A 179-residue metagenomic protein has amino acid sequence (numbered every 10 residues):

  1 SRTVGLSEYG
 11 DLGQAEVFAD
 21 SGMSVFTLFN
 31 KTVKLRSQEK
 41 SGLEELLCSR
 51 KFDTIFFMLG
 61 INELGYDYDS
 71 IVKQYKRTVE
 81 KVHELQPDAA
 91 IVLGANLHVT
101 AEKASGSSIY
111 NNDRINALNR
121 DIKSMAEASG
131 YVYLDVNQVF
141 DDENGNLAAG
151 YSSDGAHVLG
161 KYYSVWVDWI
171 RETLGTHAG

Functional and structural regions predicted by a protein language model:
R2-Q74: Conserved SGNH/GDSL esterase-like catalytic core that processes O-acyl groups on lipids and polysaccharides
T32-V33, I61-S70, V82, G106-N112 (+1 more regions): Second-shell loop/turn segments in exported
L47, V82-H83, L174: N-terminal cationic-hydrophobic initiation segments that often serve targeting/anchoring roles
K51-I55, Q86-I91, A128-V132: Loop/turn elements at helix/coil->beta-strand transitions in domains of secreted/extracellular proteins
M58, G94-A95: Alpha/beta-hydrolase-fold catalytic nucleophile elbow
S70-T78, I115-N116: Charged helix-capping and loop-helix junction motifs
V99-G179: Catalytic His-Asp segment of secreted/periplasmic serine-dependent ester chemistry enzymes
